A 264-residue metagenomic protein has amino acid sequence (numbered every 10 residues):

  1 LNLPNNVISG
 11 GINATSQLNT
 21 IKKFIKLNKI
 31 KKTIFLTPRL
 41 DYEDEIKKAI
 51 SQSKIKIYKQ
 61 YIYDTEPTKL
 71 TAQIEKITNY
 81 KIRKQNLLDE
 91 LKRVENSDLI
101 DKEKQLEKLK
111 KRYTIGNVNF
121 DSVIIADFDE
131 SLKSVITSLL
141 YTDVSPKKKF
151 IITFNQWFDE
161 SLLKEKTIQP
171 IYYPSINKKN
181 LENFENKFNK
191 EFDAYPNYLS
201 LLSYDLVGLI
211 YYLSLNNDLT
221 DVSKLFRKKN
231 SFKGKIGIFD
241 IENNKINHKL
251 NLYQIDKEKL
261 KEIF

Functional and structural regions predicted by a protein language model:
L1-A49, I55-Q60, E160: Extracytoplasmic ligand/sensor domains, especially the bilobed periplasmic-binding protein
P4-V7, A14, I55, E75-K84 (+4 more regions): Extracellular/periplasmic periplasmic-binding protein-like sensory domains
Q17-T20, E66-T78, K102-L109: Structural motif
K26-I30, S51, I55, L140-V144 (+2 more regions): Sec-exported extracytoplasmic/periplasmic mature domains
F35-T37, I125-A126, F154: Short hydrophobic segments within beta-strands
L40-E43, D129-K133: Short acidic, S/G/P-rich loop/turn micro-motifs used as interaction or catalytic elements
D193-V207, Y211-L260: Segments of small-molecule ligand-sensing domains
